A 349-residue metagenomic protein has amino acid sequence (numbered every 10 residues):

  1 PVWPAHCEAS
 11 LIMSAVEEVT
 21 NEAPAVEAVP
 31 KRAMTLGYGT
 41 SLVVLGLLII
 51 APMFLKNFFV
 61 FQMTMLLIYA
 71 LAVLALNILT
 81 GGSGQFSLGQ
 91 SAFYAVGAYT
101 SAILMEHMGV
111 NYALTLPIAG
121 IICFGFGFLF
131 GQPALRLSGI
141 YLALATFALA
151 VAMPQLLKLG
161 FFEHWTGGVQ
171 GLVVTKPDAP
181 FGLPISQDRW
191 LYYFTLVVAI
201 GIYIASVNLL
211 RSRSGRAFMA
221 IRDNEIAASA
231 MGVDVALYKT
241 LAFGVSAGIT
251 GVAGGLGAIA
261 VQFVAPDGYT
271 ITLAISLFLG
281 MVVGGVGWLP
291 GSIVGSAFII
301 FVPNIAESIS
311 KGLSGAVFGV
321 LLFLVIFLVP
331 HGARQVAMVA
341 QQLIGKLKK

Functional and structural regions predicted by a protein language model:
S14-K349: Transmembrane alpha-helices and adjacent helix-loop boundaries
